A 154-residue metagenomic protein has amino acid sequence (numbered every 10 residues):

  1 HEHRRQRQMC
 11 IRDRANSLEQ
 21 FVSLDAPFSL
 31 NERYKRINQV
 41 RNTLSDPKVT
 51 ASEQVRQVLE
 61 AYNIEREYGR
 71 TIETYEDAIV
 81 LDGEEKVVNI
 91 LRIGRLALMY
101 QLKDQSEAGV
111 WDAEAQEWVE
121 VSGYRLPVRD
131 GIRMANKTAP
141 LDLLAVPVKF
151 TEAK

Functional and structural regions predicted by a protein language model:
H1-C10: Single conserved hydrophobic/aromatic residue that forms the stacking wall/gate of nucleotide- or nucleobase-binding
S17-K154: Membrane-proximal structural modules of membrane-associated proteins and complexes
